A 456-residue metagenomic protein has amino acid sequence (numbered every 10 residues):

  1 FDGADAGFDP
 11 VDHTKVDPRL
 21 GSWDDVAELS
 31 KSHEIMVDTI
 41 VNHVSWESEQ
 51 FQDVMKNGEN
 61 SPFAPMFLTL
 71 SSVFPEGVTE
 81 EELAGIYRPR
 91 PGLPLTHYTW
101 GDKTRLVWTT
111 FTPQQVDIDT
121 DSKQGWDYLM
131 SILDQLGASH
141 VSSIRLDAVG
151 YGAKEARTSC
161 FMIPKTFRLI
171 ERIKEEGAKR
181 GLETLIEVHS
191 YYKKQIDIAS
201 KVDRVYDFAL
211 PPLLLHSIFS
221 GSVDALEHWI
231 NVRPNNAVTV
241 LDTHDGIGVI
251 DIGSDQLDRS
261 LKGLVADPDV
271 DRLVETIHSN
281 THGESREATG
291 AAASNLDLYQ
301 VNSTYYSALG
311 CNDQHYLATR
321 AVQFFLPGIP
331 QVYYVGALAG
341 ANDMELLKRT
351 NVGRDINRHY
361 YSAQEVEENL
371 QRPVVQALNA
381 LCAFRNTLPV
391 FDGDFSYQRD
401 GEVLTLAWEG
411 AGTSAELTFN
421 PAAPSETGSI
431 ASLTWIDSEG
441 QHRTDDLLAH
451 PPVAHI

Functional and structural regions predicted by a protein language model:
F1-H455: Active-site and adjacent substrate-binding regions of carbohydrate-active enzymes
